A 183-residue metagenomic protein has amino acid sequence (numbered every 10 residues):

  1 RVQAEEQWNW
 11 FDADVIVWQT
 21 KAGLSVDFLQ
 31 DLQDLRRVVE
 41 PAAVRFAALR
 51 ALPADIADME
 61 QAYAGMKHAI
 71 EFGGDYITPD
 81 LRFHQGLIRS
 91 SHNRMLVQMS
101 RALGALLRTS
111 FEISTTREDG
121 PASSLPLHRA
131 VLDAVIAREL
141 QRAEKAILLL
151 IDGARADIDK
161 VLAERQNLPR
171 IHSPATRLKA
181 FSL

Functional and structural regions predicted by a protein language model:
R1-V39, R45, E164-L168, H172 (+1 more regions): Short linear motifs at protein or domain termini
T20-S25, H68, E112-T116, V135: Short amphipathic alpha-helical segments at helix-loop
L24-D27, A51-A54, D119: Short coil/turn linker and secondary-structure boundary residues
L32-I113, S123-D133, R142-D157: Conserved amphipathic alpha-helical segments that form helical-bundle/coiled-coil interaction surfaces
Y76-D80, T116-P121, L162-L168: Juxtamembrane/interface motifs at transmembrane-helix termini
R138: Residue-level signal for the nucleotide or nucleotide-sugar donor/cofactor binding architecture
Q141-L183: C-terminal effector-binding regulatory domain of bacterial HTH transcription factors
